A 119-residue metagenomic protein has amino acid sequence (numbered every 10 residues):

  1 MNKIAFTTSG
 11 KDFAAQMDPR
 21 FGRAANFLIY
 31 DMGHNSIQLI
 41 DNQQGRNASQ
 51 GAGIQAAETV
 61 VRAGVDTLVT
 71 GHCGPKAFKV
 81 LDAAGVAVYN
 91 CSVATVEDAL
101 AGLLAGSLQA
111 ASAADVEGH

Functional and structural regions predicted by a protein language model:
M1-G51, Q55, R62-A63, D82-A84 (+1 more regions): Non-catalytic interface/targeting segments
D66: Short acidic/polar active-site loop segments enriched in Thr and Asp
V69-T70, V88: Conserved SAM-binding loop
